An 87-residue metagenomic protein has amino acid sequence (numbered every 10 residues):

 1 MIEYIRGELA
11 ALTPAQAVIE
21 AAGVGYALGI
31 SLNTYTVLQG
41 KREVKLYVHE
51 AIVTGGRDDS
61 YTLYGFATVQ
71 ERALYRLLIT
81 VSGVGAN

Functional and structural regions predicted by a protein language model:
M1-I5: Short coil-to-beta-strand transition motifs
G7-L9: Conserved hydrophobic positions within beta-strands
A11-N87: Long, highly charged, low-complexity intrinsically disordered interaction regions that mediate electrostatic DNA/RNA
